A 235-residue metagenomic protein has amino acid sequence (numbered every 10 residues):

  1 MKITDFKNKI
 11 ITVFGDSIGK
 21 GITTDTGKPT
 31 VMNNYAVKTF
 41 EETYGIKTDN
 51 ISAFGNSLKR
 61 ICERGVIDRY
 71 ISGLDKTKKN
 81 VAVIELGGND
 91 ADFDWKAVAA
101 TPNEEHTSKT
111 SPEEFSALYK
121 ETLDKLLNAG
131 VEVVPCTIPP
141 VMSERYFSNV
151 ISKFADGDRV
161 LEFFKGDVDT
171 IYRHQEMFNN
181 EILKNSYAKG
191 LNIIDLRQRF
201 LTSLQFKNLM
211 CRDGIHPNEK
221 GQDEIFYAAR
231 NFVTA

Functional and structural regions predicted by a protein language model:
T4-T12, I18-E114: Conserved SGNH/GDSL esterase-like catalytic core that processes O-acyl groups on lipids and polysaccharides
D5, D68-A235: Alpha-helical cap/lid subdomain in secreted, periplasmic, or secretory-pathway luminal O-acyl-processing enzymes
F14-G15, C136: Short hydrophobic segments within beta-strands
